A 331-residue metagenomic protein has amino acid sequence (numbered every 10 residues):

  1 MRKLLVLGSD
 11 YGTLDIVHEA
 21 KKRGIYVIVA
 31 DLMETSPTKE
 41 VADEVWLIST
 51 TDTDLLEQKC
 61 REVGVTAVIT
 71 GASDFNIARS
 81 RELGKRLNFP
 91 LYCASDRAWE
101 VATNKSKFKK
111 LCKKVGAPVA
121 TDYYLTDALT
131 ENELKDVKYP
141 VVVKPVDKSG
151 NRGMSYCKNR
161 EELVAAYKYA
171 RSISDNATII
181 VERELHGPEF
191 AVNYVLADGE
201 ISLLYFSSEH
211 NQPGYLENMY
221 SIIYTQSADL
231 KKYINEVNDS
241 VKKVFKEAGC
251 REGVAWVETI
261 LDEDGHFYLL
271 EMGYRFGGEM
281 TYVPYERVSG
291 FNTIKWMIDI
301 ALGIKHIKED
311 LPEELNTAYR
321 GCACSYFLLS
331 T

Functional and structural regions predicted by a protein language model:
M1-R97, I304-H306, A318-G321, S330: ATP-binding N-terminal substructure of ATP-dependent carboxylate-amine bond-forming enzymes
L5-V6, A67-T70, A120-T121, Y156 (+2 more regions): Short catalytic-loop micro-motif centered on adjacent basic/acidic residues
V101-I180, H186, A197-D198, S227-D239 (+1 more regions): Active-site nucleotide/adenylate-binding loops and adjacent lid/helix of ATP-dependent enzymes
E131-E133, I298-T331: Peripheral (often C-terminal) accessory segments that flank ATP-dependent C-N-forming ligase machineries
A170-N176, R183-S227, N235-L269, G273-T281 (+2 more regions): Phosphate-binding core of ATP-grasp and ATP-grasp-like enzymes
Y285-M297: Gly/Ser/Thr-rich active-site loops/lids in small-molecule metabolic enzymes that frequently grip phosphoryl groups
